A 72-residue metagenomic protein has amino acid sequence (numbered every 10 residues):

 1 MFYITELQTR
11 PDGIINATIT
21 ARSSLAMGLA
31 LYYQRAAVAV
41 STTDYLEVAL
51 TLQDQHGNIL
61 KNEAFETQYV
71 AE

Functional and structural regions predicted by a protein language model:
M1, S23-L25, D54, I59: Low-complexity, intrinsically disordered regions enriched in charged/polar residues
M1-N16: Short aromatic-glycine-(Arg/Gly/Cys) micro-motifs in beta-strand/loop hairpins
I4-E6, I19, V48-L52: Hydrophobic beta-strand residues in large extracellular and virion-surface proteins
G13-L29: A short, exposed loop/beta-hairpin motif centered on an aromatic-Gly-Thr core
R35-E72: Short, mixed-charge low-complexity intrinsically disordered segments
